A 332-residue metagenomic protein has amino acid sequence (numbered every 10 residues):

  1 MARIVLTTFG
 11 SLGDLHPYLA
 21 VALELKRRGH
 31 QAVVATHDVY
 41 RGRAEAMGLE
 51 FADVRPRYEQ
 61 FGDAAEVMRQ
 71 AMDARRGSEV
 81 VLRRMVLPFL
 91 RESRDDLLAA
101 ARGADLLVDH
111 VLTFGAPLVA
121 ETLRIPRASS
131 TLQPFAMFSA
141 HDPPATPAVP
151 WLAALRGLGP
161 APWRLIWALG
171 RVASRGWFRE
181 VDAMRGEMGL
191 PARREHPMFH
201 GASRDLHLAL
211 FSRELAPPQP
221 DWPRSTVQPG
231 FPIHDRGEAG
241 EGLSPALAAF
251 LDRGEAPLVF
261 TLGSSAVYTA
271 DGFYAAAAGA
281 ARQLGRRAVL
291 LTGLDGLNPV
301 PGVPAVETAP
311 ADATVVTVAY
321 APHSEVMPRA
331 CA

Functional and structural regions predicted by a protein language model:
M1-A52: N-terminal subdomain of nucleotide-sugar transferases
R3, D105-L106, L206, P257 (+1 more regions): Structural motif
A35-H37, V54-R57, H110, A128-Q133 (+4 more regions): Generic beta-sheet signal
A35-R41, V111-G115, S212-A216, T292-N298: Short, polar loop motifs at secondary-structure junctions
A35-S78, L152-G159: Conserved nucleotide-sugar phosphate-binding/catalytic loop shared by glycosyltransferases and other
E66-A116, G157-M198, A202-S203: Conserved nucleotide-sugar donor-binding subdomain of glycosyltransferases
P88-G157, E214-A216: Conserved nucleotide-sugar donor-interacting segment of glycosyltransferase catalytic cores, predominantly GT-B
E214-C331: Donor-nucleotide binding loops and adjacent catalytic segments primarily of GT-B fold Leloir glycosyltransferases
